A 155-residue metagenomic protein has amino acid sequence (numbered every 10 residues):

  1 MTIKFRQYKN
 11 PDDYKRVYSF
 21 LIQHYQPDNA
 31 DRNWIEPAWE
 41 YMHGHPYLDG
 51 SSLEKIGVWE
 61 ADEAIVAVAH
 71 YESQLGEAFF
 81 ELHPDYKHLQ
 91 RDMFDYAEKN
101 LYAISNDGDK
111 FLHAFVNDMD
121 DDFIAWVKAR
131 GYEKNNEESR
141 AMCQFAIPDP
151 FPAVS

Functional and structural regions predicted by a protein language model:
M1-D12, S19-P27, Q144-S155: Conserved N-terminal entry element of GNAT/NAT acetyltransferase domains
R6-Y14, I22-I104: Conserved donor-binding loop and adjoining core beta-sheet/short helix segment in diverse acyl/aminoacyl transferases
E72-S155: Acyl-donor-binding surface of acyltransferase catalytic domains
